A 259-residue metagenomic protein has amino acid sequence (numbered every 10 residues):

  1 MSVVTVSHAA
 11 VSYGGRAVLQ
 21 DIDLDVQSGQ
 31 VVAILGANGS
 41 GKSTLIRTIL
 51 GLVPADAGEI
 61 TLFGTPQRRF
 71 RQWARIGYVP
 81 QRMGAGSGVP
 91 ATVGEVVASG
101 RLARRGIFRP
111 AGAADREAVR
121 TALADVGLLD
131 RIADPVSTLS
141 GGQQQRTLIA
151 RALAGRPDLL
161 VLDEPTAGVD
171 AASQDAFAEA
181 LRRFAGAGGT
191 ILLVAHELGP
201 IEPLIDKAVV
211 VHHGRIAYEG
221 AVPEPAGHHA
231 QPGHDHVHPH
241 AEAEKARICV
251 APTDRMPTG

Functional and structural regions predicted by a protein language model:
G58-Q72: Conserved ABC transporter NBD signature motif
A98, A113-R131: Conserved ABC ATPase "signature" region
R156: Conserved catalytic motifs of ABC-family nucleotide-binding domains
L160-D163: Catalytic Walker B motif of ABC-type/P-loop ATPase nucleotide-binding domains
A195-H196: H-loop/switch region of ABC-family ATPase nucleotide-binding domains
I201-P203: A short, surface-exposed alpha-helical micro-motif characterized by mixed small hydrophobic and charged/polar residues
A208-A221: H-loop (His-switch) and adjacent beta-strand-loop-beta switch element of ABC-type ATPase nucleotide-binding domains
